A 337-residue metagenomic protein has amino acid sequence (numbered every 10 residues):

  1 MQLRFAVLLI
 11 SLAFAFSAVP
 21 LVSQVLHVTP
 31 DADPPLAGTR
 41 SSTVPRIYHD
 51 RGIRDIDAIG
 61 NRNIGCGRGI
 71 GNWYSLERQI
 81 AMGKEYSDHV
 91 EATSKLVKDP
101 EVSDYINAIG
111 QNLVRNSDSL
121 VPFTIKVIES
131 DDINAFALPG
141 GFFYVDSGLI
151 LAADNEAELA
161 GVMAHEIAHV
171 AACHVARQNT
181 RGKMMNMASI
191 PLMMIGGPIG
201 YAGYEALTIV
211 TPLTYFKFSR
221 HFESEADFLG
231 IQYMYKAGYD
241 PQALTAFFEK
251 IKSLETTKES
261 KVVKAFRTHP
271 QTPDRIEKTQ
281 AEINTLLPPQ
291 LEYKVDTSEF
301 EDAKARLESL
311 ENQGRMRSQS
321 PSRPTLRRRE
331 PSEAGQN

Functional and structural regions predicted by a protein language model:
M1-L8: Bacterial N-terminal signal peptides that target proteins for export
L8-P20: Bacterial N-terminal signal peptides
L21-N337: A Zn2+-metalloprotease active-site environment signal
